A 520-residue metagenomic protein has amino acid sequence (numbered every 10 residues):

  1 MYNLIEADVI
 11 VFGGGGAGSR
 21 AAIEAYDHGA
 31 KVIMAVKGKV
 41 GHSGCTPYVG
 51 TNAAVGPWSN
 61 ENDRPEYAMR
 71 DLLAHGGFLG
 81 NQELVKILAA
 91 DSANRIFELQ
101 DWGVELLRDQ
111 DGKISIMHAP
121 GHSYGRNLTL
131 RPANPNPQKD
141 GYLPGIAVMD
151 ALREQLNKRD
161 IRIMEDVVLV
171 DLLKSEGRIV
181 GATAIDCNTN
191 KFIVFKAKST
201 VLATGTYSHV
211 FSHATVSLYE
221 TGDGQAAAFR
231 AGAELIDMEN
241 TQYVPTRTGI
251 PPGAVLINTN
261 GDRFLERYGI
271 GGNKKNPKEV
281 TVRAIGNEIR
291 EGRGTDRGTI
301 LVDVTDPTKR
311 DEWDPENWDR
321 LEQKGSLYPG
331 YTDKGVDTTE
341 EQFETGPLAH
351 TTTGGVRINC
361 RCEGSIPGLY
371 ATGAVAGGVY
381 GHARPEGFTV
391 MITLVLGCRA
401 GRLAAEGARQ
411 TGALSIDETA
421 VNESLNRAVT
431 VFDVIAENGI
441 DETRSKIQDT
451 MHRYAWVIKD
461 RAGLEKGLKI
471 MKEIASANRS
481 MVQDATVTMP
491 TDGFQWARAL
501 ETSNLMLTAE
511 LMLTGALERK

Functional and structural regions predicted by a protein language model:
L4-A7, T189-S199, S365: Core beta-strand elements of the Rossmann-like FAD/NAD(P) dinucleotide-binding domain in flavoenzyme oxidoreductases
I5, E24, A30, K39-G41 (+9 more regions): Glycine- and aromatic-enriched mobile tails/lids
V9-M34: N-terminal Rossmann-like FAD-binding beta1-loop-alpha1 element of flavoenzymes
V11, G15-A17, K39, T206-S208 (+2 more regions): Residue-level detector of alpha-helix initiation sites
G38-R70, G77, P252: Conserved N-terminal glycine-rich FAD pyrophosphate-binding loop of Rossmann-like flavoproteins
R95-K191, A203, T248-I250, L256-I257: Conserved redox-cofactor binding core of oxidoreductases
S199-R247, A383-L403: Glycine-rich loop(s) and the adjacent beta-strand/alpha-helix scaffold that form part
A227, A233-D337, E341, L394 (+2 more regions): An anion/pyrophosphate-binding glycine-rich loop and adjacent beta-alpha core in soluble alpha-beta enzymes
